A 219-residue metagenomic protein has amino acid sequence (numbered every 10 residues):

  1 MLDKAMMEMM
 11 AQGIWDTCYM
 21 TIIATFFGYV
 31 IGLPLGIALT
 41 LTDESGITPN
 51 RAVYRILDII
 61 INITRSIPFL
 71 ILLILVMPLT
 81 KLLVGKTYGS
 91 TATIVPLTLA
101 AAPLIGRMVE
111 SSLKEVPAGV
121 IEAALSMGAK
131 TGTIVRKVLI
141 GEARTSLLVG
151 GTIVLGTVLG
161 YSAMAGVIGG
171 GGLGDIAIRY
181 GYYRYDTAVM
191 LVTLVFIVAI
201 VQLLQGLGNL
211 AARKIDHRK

Functional and structural regions predicted by a protein language model:
M1-E8, I168: Short membrane-interfacial helix/loop motifs at transmembrane-helix boundaries
M9-K114, V149-G156, F196-L204: Membrane-water interface segments at the C-terminal ends of transmembrane alpha-helices in multi-pass inner-membrane
I22, T131-M164: Transmembrane alpha-helices
A38-E44, S126, M190-K219: C-terminal transmembrane helix and the adjacent membrane-cytosol boundary/short C-terminal tail of inner/organellar
T64, A124-S126, G156, Y182 (+2 more regions): Helix-capping/transition residues at the boundaries of transmembrane alpha-helices and the short helical linkers
L79, G150-A199: Non-cytoplasmic
M108-L147, A177, H217: Short cytoplasmic-facing helical segments at TM-TM junctions of multi-pass membrane proteins
